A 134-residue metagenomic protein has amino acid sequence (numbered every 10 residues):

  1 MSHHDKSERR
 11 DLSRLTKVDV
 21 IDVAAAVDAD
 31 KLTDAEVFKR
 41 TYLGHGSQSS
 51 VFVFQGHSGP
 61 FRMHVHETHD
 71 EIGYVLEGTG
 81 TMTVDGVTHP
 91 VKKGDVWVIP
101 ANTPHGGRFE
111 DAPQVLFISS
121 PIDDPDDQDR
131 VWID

Functional and structural regions predicted by a protein language model:
M1-V53, R62, W132-D134: A short, N-terminal "cap"/entry segment at the start of jelly-roll beta-barrel domains of the cupin/DSBH fold
V53, M82-V84, V115-F117: Short hydrophobic/aromatic-rich beta-strand segments that constitute the beta-sheet cores of beta-sandwich/beta-barrel
Q55-G56, V65-M82: Short, conserved beta-strand element in jelly-roll/cupin
P60, T79-T81, T88, P104 (+1 more regions): Structural motif
L76-E77, K92-K93, D111: A cytosolic small-molecule/anion-sensing beta-strand core signal
G86-A101: Short acidic-glycine-tyrosine-enriched beta hairpin
A101-D126: Ligand-binding loop in jelly-roll beta-barrel domains
D127-V131: Short, charged, solvent-exposed linker or helix-capping segments at domain edges/interfaces that act as flexible hinges
